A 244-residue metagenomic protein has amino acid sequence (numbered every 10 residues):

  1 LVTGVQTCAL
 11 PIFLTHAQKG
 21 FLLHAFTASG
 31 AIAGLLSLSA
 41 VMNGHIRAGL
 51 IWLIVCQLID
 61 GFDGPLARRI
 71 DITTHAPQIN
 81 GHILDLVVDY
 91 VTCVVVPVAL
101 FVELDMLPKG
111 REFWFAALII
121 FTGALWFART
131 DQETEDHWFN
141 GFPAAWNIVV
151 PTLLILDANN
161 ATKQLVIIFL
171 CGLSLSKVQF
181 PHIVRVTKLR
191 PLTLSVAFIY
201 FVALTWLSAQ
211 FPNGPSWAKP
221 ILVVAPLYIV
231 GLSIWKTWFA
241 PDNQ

Functional and structural regions predicted by a protein language model:
L1-A9: Single conserved hydrophobic/aromatic residue that forms the stacking wall/gate of nucleotide- or nucleobase-binding
A9, F139-Q244: C-terminal membrane-associated helical module and adjoining short loops/tails
P11-L14, F62-G81, H137-N140, A144: Cytosolic, membrane-interface loops and tails of multi-pass inner-membrane proteins
F13-I72: Active-site-proximal cofactor/substrate-binding loop regions of enzyme domains
T15-A25, I79-V87, Q132-N140, I183-R190: Short, amphipathic, aromatic/basic-enriched membrane-interface segments that mark the entry/exit of transmembrane
L22-A28, R69-W126: Multi-pass membrane catalytic core of lipid/isoprenoid biosynthesis enzymes
L36-W52, V87, V91, V95-A116 (+2 more regions): Helix-coil boundary and interhelical linker segments in multi-pass alpha-helical membrane proteins
L53-D60, L118-W126, L170-K177, A225-L232: Alpha-helical transmembrane segments of multi-pass membrane proteins
